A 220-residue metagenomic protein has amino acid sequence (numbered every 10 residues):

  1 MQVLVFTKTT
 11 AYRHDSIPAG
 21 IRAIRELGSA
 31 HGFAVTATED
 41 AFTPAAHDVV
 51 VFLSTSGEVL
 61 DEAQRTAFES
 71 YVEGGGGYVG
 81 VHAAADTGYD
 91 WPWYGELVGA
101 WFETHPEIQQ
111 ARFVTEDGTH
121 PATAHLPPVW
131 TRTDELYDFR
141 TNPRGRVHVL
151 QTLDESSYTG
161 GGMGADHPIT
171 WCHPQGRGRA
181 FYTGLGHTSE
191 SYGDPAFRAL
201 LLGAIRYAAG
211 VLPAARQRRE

Functional and structural regions predicted by a protein language model:
M1-H47, R219: Aromatic-Pro/Gly-enriched surface loop or interdomain linker that acts as a lid/target-recognition segment
V3-F6, H47-G88, R177: Short alpha-beta junction capping motif
T7, A23-E26, A30-H31, Y158 (+2 more regions): Extracellular ligand-binding/catalytic regions of CAZymes and related secreted enzymes and adhesion modules
T9-Y12, F42, S56-V59, A84-G88 (+2 more regions): Solvent-exposed loop/turn segments at secondary-structure junctions within structured extracellular/periplasmic domains
R25, H31, A100, H105-R177: Catalytic beta-strand/loop cores that center a nucleophilic Ser/Cys/Thr and support acyl-enzyme chemistry
A37, G80-V81, Y182: Hydrophobic residues in well-ordered beta-strands that form the structural core
T38-A41, T66, G164-T170: Alpha-helical scaffolding within the catalytic cores of extracellular/periplasmic polymer-degrading hydrolases
D86-L97: Glycine-rich, charge-decorated loop segments at or immediately adjacent to ligand/cofactor-binding or catalytic sites
